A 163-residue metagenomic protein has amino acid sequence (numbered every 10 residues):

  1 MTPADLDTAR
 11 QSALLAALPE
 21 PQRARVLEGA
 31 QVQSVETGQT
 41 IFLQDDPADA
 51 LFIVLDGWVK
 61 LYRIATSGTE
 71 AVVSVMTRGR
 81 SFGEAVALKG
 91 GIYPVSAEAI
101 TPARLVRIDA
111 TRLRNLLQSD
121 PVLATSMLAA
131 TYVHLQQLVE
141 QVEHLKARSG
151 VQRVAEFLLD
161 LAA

Functional and structural regions predicted by a protein language model:
M1-T37, S81-F82, V86-A87: Cyclic nucleotide-binding regulatory module and flanking cytosolic helices
L14, Q39-P102: Cyclic nucleotide-binding regulatory domains
P19-R23, D46-P47, A87, Y93 (+3 more regions): Short capping/connector residues at structural and topological boundaries
I100, Q118-A163: Polybasic "coupling" helices that flank or enter modular domains
V106: Conserved active-site beta-strand element of glycosyltransferases/polysaccharide synthases
